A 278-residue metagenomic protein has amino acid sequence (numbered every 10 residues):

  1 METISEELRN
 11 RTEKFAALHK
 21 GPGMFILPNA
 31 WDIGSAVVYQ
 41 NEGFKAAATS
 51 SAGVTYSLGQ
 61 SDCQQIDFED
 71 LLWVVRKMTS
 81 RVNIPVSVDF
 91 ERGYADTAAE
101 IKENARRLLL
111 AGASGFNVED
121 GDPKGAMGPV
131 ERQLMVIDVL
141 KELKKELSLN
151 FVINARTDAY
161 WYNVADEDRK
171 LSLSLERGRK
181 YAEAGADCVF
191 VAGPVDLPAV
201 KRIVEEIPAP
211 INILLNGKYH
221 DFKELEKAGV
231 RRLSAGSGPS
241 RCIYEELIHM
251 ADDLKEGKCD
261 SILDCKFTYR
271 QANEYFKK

Functional and structural regions predicted by a protein language model:
E2-A235, Y244-I248: Alpha/beta enzyme core
E2-L8, F15, S237-K278: Extended, intrinsically disordered, low-complexity segments
